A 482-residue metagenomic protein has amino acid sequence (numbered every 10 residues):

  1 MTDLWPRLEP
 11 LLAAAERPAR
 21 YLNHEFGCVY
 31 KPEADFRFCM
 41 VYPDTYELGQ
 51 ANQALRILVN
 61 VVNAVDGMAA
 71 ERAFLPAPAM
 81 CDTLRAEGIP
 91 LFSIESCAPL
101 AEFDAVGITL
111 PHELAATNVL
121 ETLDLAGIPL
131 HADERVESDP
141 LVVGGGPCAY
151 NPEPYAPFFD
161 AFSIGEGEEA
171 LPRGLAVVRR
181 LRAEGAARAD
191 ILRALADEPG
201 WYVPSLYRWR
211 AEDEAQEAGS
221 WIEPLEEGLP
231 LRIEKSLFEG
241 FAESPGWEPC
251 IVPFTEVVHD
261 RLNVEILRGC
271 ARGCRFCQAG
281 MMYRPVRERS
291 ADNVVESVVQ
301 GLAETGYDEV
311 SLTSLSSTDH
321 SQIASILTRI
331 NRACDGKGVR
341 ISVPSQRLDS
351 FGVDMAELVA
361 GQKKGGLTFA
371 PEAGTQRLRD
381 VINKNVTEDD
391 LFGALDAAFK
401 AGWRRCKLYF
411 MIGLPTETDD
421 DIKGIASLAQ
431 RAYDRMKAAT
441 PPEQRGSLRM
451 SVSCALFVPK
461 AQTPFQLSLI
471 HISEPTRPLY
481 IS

Functional and structural regions predicted by a protein language model:
M1-Y30, D35-F36, Y42-Y46, R56-N60 (+3 more regions): Acidic, low-complexity intrinsically disordered segments
F26, V142-G145, A149-P152, L171 (+4 more regions): Structured alpha-helical segments in the cores of large, soluble enzyme domains
V41, V299-A455: Conserved SAM/AdoMet-binding glycine-rich loop
Y46-G49, P78-C81, L114-A116, A149-P152 (+11 more regions): Flexible loop/turn segments at secondary-structure boundaries
L48, T109, A161-I164, P230-E234 (+12 more regions): Hydrophobic alpha-helical scaffolding
L55, E87, L123, P157-F162 (+8 more regions): Short secondary-structure boundary/capping segments
G146, G269, L448-V458: Core structural elements
I470-S482: Single conserved hydrophobic/aromatic residue that forms the stacking wall/gate of nucleotide- or nucleobase-binding
